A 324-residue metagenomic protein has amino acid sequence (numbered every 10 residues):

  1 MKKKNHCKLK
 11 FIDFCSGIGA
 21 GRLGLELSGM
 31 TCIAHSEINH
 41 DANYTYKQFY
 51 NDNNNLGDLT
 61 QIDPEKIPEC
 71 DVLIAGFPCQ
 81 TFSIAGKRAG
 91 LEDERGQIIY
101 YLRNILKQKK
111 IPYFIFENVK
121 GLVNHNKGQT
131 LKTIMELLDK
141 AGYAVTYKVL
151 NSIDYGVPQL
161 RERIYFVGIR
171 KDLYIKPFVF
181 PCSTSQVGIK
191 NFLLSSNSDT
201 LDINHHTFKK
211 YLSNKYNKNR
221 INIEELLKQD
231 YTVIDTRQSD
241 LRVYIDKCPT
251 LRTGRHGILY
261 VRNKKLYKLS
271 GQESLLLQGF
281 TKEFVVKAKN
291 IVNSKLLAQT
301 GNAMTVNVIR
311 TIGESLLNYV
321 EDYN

Functional and structural regions predicted by a protein language model:
K4, G24-T31, F49: A short, Lys/Arg-enriched amphipathic alpha-helix followed by its capping loop at the start of a domain
K10-I12: Conserved beta-strand elements of the Class I
F14-I18: Class I SAM-dependent methyltransferase "Motif I" SAM/SAH-binding loop
S36-I38, E117-N118: Conserved acidic E/D residue at the C-terminus of a beta-strand in Rossmann-like folds
H40-Y44: Short alpha-helix immediately C-terminal to the canonical SAM-binding loop
D52-D58: Conserved SAM-binding strand-loop segment of SAM-dependent methyltransferases
I62-V72, Q80-T250, G254: Class I S-adenosyl-L-methionine
K209-N324: C-terminal target-recognition/interaction regions appended to catalytic cores
